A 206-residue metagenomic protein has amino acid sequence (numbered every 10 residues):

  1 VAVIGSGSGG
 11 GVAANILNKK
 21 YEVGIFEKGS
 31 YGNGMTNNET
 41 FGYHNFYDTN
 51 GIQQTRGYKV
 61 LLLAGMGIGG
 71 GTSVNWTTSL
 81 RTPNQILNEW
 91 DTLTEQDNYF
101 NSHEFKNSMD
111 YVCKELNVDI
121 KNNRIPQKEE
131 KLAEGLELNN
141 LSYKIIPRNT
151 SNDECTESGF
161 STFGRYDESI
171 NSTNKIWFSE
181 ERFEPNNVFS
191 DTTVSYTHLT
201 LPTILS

Functional and structural regions predicted by a protein language model:
V1-W90, S102-H103: N-terminal glycine-rich phosphate/pyrophosphate-binding loop and immediately adjacent elements
I16-L17, F183, T200: Short alpha-helical scaffold segments that flank and stabilize functional sites
T78, N123-R124, P202: A general boundary/transition motif marking the beginning of the first structured unit of a protein
L93-S195: Conserved redox-cofactor binding core of oxidoreductases
T197-T203: Conserved small/polar residues in nucleotide/adenosyl-binding loops
S206: Acidic/histidine-rich catalytic neighborhood of metal-dependent amide-processing enzymes
